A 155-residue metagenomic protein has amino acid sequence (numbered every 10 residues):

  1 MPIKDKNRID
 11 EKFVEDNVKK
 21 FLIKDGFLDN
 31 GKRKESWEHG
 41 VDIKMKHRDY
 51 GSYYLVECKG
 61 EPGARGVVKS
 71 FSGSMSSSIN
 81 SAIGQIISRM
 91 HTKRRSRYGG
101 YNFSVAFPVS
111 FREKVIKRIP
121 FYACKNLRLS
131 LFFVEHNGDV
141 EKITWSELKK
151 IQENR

Functional and structural regions predicted by a protein language model:
M1-H39, K46-G51, P62, S96-Y98: Acidic-basic catalytic patches of nuclease active cores, encompassing PD-(D/E)XK and other metal-cofactor nuclease
E15, H39, A82-Q85, V115-I116: Amphipathic coiled-coil/heptad-repeat helices and related helical stalk/stem segments that mediate oligomerization
V18-G26, I86, M90-R94, P120-C124: Hydrophobic, Leu/Ile/Phe/Ala-enriched alpha-helical segments that form helix-helix packing faces
G40-K44, Y53-E57, S104: Short hydrophobic-acidic sequence motifs that mark active-site Asp/Glu residues
G60-F111: Catalytic cores of nucleic-acid endonucleases
S104-R155: Domain-level recognition of nuclease-like catalytic cores that cleave nucleotide substrates
